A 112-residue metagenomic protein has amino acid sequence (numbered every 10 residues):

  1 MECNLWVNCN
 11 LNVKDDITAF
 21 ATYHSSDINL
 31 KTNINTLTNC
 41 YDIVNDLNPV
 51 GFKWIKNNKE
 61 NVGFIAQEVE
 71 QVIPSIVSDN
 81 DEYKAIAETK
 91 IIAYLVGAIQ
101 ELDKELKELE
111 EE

Functional and structural regions predicted by a protein language model:
C3, V7-I91, L102-E112: C-terminal intramolecular chaperone/autoprocessing and neck/assembly modules of extracellular spikes and adhesins
